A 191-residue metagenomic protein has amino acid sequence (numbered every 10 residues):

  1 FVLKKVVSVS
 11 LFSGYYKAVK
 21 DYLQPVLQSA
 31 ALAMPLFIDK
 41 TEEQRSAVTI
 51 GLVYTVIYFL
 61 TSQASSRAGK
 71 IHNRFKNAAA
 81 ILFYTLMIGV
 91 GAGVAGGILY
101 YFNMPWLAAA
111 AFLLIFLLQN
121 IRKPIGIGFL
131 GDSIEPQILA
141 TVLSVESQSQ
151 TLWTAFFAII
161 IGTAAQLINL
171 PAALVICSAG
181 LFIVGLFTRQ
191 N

Functional and structural regions predicted by a protein language model:
V2-V6, Q44-A47, G51, P105-A109: Primarily residues marking transmembrane-helix entry/exit sites
K4-V26, V53-H72, F83-T85, A111-A165: Substrate-agnostic recognition of the 12-TM MFS/MFS-like secondary transporter fold
A33-T49, I160-F182: A membrane-interface helix-boundary motif in multi-pass transporters
K40-Q44, I98-F102, D132-S133: Helix-boundary and loop/linker segments of multi-pass membrane transporters
A47, N77-I81, P105, P136 (+1 more regions): Membrane-helix interface/capping residues of multi-pass secondary transporters
G51-T55, A108-F116, A173-F182: Hydrophobic core segments of alpha-helical transmembrane domains in multi-pass membrane proteins
N73, A95-Y100, R122, F156 (+1 more regions): Multi-pass alpha-helical transporter architecture, strongest for 12-TM Major Facilitator/SLC carriers used
A79-R122: C-terminal transmembrane helical hairpin of 12-TM major facilitator-type secondary transporters
